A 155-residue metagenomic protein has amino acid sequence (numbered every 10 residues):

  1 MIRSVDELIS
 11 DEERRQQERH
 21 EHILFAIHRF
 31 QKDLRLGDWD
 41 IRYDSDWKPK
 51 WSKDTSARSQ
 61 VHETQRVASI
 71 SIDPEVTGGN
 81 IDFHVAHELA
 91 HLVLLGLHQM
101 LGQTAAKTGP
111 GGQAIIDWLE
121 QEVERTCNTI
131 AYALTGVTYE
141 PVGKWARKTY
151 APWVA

Functional and structural regions predicted by a protein language model:
I2-G79, G96-A155: Metalloprotease/metallohydrolase-associated module, dominated by Zn2+-dependent proteases
F83-G96: Active-site recognition of the HExxH zinc-binding catalytic motif
